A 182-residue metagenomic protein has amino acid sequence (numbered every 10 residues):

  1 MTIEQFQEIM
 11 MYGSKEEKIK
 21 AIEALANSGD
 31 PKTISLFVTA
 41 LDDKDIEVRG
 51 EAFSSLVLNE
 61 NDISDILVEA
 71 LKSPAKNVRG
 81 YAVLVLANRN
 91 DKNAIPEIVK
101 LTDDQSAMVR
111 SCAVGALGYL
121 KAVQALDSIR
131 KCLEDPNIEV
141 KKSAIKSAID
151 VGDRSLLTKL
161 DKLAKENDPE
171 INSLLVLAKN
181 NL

Functional and structural regions predicted by a protein language model:
M1-D45, R49, V176, N180-N181: N-terminal alpha-helical scaffold/docking segments in eukaryotic complex subunits
M1-M10, D30-D42, E60-K72, D91-D103 (+2 more regions): Amphipathic alpha-helical scaffolding segments comprising HEAT/armadillo-like alpha-solenoid repeats
G13-S14, K44-D45, P74-A75, Q105-S106 (+2 more regions): Short inter-helical turns and helix N-cap capping residues of alpha-solenoid HEAT/ARM repeat scaffolds
A24, S55, V85, A116 (+2 more regions): Core register positions within helices of long alpha-helical scaffolds
S28, L56-N59, R89, L120 (+2 more regions): Residue-level signature of the C-terminal ends
D161-L182: Eukaryotic acidic, Ser/Thr-rich intrinsically disordered low-complexity regions
